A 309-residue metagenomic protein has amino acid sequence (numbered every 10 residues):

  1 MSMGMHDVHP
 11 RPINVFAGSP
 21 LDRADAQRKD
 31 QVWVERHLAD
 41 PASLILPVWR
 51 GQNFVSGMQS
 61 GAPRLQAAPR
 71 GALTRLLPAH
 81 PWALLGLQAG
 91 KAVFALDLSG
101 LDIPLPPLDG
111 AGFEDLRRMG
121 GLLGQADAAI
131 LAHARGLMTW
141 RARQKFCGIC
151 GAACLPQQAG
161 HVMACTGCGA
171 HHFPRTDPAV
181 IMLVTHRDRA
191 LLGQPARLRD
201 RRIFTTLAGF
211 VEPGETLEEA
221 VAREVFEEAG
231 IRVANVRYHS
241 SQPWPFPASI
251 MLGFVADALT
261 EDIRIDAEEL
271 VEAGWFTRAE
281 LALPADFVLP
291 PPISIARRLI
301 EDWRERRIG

Functional and structural regions predicted by a protein language model:
M1-Q144, L155-P156, R199-F204, D266-G309: Nudix hydrolase/Nudix homology domain
A132-T185: Cys/His-rich short segments
L155-Q158, G230-S240: Short, well-structured beta-strand/strand-turn elements
M163-T205, F210, R232-V233, R237 (+1 more regions): N-terminal strand-loop-strand
V180, I250-L252, V271: Change "...and in nucleic-acid phosphodiester-cleaving endonucleases..." to "...and in nucleic-acid processing enzymes
L207, V221, V225: Hydrophobic alpha-helical positions that pack around
E215: Surface-exposed, charge/polar-rich loops and edge strands
Q242-I265: Active-site-adjacent beta-strand/loop module that shapes the phosphate/pyrophosphate-binding cleft
